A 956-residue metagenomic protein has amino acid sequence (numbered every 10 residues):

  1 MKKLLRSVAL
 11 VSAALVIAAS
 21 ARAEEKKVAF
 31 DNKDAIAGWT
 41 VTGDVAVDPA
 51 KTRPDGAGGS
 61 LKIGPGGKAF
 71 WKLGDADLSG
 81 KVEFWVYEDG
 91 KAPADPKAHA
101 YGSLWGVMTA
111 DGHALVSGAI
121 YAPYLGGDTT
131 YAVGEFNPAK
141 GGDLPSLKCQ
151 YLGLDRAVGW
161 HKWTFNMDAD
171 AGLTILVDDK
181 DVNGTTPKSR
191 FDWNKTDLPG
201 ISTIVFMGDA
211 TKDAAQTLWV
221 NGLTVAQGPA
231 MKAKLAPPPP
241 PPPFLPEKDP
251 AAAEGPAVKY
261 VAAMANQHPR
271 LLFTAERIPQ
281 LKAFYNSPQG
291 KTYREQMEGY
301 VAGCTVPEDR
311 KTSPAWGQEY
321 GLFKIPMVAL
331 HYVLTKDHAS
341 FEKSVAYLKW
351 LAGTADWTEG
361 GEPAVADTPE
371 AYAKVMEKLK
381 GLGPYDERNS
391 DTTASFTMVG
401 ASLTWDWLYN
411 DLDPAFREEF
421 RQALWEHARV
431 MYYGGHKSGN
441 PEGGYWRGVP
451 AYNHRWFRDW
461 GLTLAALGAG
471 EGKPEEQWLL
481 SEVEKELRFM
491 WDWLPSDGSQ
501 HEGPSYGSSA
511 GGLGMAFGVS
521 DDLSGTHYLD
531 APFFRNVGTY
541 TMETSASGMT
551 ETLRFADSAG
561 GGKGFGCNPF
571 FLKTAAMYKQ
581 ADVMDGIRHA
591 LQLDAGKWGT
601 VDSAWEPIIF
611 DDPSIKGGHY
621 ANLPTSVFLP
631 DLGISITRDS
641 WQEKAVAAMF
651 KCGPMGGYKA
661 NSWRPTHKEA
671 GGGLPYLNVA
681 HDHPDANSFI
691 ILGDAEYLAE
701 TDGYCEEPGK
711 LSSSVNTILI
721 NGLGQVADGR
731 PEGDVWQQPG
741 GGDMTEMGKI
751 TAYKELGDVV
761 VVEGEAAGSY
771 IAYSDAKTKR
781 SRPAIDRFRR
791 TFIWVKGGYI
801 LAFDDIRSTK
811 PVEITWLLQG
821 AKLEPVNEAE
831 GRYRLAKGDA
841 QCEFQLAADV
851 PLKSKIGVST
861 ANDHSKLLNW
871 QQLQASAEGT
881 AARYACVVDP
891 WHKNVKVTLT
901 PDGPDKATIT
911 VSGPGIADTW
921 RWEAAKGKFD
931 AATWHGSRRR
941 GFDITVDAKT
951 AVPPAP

Functional and structural regions predicted by a protein language model:
A23-D44, E83, K232-P239: Extracellular carbohydrate-recognition regions
D34-S60, G67: Extracellular glycan-recognition surfaces and repeat-rich motifs
I63-V133: Secretory/extracellular carbohydrate-interaction modules and structurally similar beta-sandwich "look-alikes"
N137-K162: Short, aromatic/His-centered strand-loop micro-motif at the edge of beta-sheets
G159-D168, L173-V177: Short tryptophan-centered beta-strand motifs in secreted/extracellular beta-sheet-rich domains of glycan-recognition
T186-W219: Flexible glycan-contacting loops in extracellular carbohydrate-active proteins
R270-I278, K282-T539, A546: Aromatic-lined, polymer-binding surfaces characteristic of secreted/periplasmic polysaccharide-degrading enzymes
Y506-P956: Extended polysaccharide-engagement surfaces of secreted carbohydrate-active enzymes
